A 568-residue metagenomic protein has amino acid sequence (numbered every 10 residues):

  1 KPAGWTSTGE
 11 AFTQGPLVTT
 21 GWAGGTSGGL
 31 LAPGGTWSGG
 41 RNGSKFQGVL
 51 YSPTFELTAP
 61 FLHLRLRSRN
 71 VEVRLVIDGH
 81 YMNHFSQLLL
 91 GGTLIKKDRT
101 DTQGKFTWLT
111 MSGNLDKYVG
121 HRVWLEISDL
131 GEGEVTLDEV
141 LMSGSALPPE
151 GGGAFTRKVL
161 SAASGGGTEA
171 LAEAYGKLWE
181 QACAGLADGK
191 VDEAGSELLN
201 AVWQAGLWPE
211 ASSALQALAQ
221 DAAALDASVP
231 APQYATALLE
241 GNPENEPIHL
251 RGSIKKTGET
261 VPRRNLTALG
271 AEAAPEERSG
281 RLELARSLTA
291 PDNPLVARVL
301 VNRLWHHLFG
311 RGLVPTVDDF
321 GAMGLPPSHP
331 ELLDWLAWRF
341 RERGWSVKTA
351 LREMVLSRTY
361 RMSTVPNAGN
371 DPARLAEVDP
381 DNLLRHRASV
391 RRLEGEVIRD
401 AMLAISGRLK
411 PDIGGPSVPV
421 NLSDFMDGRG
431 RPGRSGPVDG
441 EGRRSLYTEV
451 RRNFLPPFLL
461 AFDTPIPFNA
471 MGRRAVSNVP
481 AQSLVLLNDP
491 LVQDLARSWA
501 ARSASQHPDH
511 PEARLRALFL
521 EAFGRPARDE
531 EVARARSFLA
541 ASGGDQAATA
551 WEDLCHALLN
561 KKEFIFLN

Functional and structural regions predicted by a protein language model:
K1, D129-G131, V140-P243: Active-site histidine-acidic residue metal-binding/catalytic motifs, centered on HxH/HExxH-like signatures
P2-G35: Extracellular glycan-recognition surfaces and repeat-rich motifs
P33-P60, R69-R74, W108-S112, L284-S287: Short beta-strands within extracellular/lumenal beta-sheet-rich domains
Y51-T54, F61-R67, S112-N114, R122-S128 (+3 more regions): Residues within well-ordered beta-strands of beta-sheet-rich folds
T58, R65-R74, E132-E134, N293: Extended, low-complexity, turn-rich repeat/linker tracts enriched in Gly/Pro/Ser/Thr and Asp/Glu that occur
M82-R122, S128-T136: Extracellular carbohydrate recognition and processing domains and analogous Trp-centered ligand-binding platforms
K190-P437, N469-R474, Q493-A550, L567: Primarily short, surface-exposed interaction patches in extracytoplasmic proteins
L554: Globin-like tetrapyrrole-binding proteins
